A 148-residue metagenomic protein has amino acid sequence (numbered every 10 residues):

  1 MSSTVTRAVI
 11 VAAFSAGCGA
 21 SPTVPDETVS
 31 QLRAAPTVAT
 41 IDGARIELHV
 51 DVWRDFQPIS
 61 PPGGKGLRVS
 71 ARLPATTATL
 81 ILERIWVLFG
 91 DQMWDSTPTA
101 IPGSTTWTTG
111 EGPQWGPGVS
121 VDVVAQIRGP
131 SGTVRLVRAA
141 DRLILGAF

Functional and structural regions predicted by a protein language model:
M1-V9: Bacterial N-terminal signal peptides that target proteins for export
S15-G17: C-terminal motif of bacterial Sec signal peptides marking the signal peptidase cleavage site
G19-P22: Bacterial signal peptide processing site
V24-I46: Post-signal peptide N-terminal segment of mature Sec-exported envelope proteins
I41-I85: Short, surface-exposed binding/anchoring microloops in extracellular/periplasmic proteins
T76-T77, F89-V137: Short, solvent-exposed, Trp/other aromatic-anchored flexible loops in extracytoplasmic proteins
T133-F148: Short beta-strand elements
